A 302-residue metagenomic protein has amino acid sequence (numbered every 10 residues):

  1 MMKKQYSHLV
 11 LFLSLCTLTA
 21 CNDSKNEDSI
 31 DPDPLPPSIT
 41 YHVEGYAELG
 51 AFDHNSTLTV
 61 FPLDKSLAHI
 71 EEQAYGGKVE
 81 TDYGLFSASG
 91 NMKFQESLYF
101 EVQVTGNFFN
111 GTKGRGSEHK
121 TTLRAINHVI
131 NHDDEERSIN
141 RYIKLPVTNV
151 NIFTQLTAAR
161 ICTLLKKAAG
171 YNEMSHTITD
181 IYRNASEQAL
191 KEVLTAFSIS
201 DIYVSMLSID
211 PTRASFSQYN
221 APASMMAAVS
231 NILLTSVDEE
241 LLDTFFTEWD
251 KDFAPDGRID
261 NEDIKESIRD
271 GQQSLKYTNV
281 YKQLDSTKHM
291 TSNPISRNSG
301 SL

Functional and structural regions predicted by a protein language model:
M1-T19: Sec-dependent bacterial lipoprotein signal peptides
C21-L302: Feature for extracytoplasmic/surface-facing segments of secreted or surface-associated proteins, emphasizing
